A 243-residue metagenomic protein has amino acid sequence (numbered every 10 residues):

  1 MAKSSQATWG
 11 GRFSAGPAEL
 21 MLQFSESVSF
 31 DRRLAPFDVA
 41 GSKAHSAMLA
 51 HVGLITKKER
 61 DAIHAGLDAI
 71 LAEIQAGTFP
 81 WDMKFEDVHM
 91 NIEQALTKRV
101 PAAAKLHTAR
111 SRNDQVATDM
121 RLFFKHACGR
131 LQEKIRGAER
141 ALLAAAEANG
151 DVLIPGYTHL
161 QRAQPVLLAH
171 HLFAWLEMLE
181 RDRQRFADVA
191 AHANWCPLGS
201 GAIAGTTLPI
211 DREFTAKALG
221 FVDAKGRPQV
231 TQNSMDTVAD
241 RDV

Functional and structural regions predicted by a protein language model:
A2-G205, P209-A224: A helix-coil-helix interface module used to build multimeric assemblies and to scaffold catalytic/cofactor sites
L219-V243: Acidic, glycine-rich loop-and-beta core segments that form the ion-binding/anion-interacting portion of active sites
